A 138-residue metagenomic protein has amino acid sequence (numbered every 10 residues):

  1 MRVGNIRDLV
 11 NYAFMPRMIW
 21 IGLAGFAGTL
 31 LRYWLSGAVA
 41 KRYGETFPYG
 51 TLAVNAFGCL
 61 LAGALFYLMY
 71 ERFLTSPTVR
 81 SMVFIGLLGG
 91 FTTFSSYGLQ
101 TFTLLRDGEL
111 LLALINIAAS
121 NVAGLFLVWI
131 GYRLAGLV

Functional and structural regions predicted by a protein language model:
R2-V138: Membrane-interface helix-loop junctions in multi-pass transporters/channels
